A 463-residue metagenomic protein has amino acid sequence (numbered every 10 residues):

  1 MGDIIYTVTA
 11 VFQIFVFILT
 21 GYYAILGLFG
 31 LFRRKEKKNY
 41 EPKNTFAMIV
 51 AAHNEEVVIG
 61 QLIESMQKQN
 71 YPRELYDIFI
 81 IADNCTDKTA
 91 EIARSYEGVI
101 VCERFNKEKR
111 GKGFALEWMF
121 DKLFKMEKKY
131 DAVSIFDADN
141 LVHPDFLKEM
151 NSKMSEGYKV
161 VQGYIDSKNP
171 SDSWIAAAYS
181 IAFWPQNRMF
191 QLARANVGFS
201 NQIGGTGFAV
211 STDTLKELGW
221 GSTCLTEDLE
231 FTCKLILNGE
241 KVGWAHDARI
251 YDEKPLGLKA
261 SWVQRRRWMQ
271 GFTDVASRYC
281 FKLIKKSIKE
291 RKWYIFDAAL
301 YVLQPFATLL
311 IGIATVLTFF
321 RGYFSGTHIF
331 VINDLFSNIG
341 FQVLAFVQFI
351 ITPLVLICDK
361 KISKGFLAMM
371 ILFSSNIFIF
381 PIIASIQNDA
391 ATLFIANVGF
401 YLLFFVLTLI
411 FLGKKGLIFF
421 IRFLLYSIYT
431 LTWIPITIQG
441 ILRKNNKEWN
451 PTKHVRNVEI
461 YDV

Functional and structural regions predicted by a protein language model:
M1-S65: N-proximal low-complexity "stem/linker" segments adjacent to membrane-targeting elements
I25-K43, K282-Y294, T327-V463: Juxtamembrane C-terminal module of membrane proteins
N44-A47, D77, E230: Cell-envelope/extracellular polymer assembly enzymes that use nucleotide-activated donors
G60, D87-R94, E103, K112 (+1 more regions): Acidic helix N-cap motif at the loop->helix transition within catalytic regions of sugar-transfer enzymes
E64-L75: Short, acidic, metal-binding catalytic loop of nucleotide-sugar glycosyltransferases
A82-A90, N106-E108, L141: A conserved acidic beta->alpha catalytic loop
E97, F105, K109-K128, P144-L225 (+5 more regions): Long helical/loop segments within the catalytic core of UDP-sugar-dependent glycosyltransferases, especially the large
M126-L141: Short beta-strand-to-loop acidic/aromatic patch adjacent to the donor-nucleotide binding site
